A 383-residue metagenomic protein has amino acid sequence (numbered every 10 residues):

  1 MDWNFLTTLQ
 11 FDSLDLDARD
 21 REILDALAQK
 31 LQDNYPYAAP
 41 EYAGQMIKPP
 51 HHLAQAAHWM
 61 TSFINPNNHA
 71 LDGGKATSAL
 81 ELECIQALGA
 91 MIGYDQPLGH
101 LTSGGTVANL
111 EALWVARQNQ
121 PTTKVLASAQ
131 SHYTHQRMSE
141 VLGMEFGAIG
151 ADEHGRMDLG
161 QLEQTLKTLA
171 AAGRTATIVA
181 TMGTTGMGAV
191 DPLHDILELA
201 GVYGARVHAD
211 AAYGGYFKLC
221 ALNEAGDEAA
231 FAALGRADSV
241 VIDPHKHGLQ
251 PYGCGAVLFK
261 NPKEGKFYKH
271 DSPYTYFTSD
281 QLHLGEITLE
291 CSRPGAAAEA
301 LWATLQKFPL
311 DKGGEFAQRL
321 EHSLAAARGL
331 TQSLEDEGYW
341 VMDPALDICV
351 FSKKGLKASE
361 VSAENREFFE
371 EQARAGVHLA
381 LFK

Functional and structural regions predicted by a protein language model:
M1-Q96, A375-L379: N-terminal entrance/gating region of PLP-dependent enzymes' catalytic architecture
T8, N65-D72, D95-H100, E145-A151 (+4 more regions): Glycine- and acidic
S13-D17, M46, G74, V125-S128 (+9 more regions): Hydrophobic alpha-helical scaffolding
E81, I85-L88, A108-A116, H135 (+1 more regions): Buried hydrophobic packing segments
G104-F267: Conserved PLP-enzyme active-site core in the AAT-like
N223-G226, A230-E337: Active-site C-terminal subdomain of aminotransferase-like
Y339-Q372: Conserved PLP-binding catalytic core of the aspartate aminotransferase-like
I348, R374-K383: Conserved PLP cofactor-binding pocket of PLP-dependent enzymes
